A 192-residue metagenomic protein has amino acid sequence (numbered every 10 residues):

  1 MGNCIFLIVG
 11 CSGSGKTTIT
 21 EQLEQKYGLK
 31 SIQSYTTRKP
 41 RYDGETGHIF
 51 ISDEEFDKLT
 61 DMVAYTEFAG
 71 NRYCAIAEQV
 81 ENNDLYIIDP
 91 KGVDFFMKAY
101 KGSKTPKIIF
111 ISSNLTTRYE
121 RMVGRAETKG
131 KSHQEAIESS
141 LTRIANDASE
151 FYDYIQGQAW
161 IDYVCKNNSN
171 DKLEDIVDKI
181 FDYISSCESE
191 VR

Functional and structural regions predicted by a protein language model:
I8: Hydrophobic anchor at the beta1->P-loop junction of P-loop NTPases
C11: P-loop (Walker A) phosphate-binding loop of NTP-binding proteins
S14: ATP-binding Walker
T17: Walker A/P-loop
Q25-Q33: Post-Walker A helix-loop "phosphate-sensing" segment adjacent to the P-loop in P-loop NTPases
T36-G92: ATP-dependent small-molecule kinase phosphotransfer cores that center on conserved nucleotide phosphate-binding segments
L85-D89, G102-R125: Conserved phosphate-donor/acceptor-positioning beta-strand/loop module used by diverse small-molecule
T128-R192: Small-molecule kinase domains that catalyze NTP-dependent phosphoryl transfer to phosphate-bearing small molecules
